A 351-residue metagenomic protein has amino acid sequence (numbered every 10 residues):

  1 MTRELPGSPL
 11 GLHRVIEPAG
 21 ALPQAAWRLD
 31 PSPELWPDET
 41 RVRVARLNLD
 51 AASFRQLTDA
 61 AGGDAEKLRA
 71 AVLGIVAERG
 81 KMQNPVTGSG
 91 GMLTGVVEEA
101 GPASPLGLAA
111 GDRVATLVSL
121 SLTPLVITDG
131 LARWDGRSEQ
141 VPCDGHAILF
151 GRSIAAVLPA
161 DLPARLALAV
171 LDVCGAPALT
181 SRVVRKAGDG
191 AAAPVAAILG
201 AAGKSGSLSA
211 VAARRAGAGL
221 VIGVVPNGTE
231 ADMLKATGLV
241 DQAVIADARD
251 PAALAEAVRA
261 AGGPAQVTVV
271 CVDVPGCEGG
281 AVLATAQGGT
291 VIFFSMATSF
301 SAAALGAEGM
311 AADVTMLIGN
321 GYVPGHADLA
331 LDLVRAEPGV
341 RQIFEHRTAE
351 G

Functional and structural regions predicted by a protein language model:
P33-N48, A60-L120: Glycine-rich beta-strand-centered segment in the early N-terminal region that forms part of a ligand/cofactor-binding
G91, V114-G190: NAD(P)H dinucleotide-binding glycine-rich loop of Rossmann-like/cofactor-binding domains, especially the beta1-alpha1
C174, G200-S207, V211: Glycine-rich NAD(P) Rossmann-fold beta1-alpha1 loop
A191-A201: Conserved class I S-adenosyl-L-methionine
V195, G219-I222, T290: Residues at the starts of beta-strands that form the adenosine-phosphate
R214-G276: Adenosine-nucleotide cofactor-binding segment
V272-E337: Glycine-rich phosphate-binding loop and adjacent beta-alpha segment of Rossmann(oid) nucleotide-cofactor-binding
D332-G351: C-terminal capping/lid region of NAD(P)-dependent oxidoreductase domains
